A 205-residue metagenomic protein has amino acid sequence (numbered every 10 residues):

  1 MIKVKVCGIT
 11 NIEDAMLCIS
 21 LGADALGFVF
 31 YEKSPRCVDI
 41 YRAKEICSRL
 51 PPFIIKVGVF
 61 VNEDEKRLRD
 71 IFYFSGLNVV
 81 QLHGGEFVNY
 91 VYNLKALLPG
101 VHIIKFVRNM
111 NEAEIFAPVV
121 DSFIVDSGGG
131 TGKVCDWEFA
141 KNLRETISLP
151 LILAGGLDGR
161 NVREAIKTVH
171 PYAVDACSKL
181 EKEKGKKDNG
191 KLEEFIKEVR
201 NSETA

Functional and structural regions predicted by a protein language model:
M1-V125, G130-A205: Conserved N-terminal beta1-alpha1 strand-loop-helix module at the mouth
